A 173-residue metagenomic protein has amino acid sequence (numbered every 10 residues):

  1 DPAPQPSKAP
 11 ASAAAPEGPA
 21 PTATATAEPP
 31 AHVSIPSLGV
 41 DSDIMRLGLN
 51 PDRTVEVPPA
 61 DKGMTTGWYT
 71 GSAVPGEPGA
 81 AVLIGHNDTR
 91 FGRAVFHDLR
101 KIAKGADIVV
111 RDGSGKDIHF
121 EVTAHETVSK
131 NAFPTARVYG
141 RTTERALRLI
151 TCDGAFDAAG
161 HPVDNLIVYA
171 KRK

Functional and structural regions predicted by a protein language model:
D1-I102, D112, A124-K173: Solvent-exposed, non-transmembrane regions of membrane-associated and secreted proteins
G113-D117: Short, charged beta-turn/beta-strand-edge "cap" motif at the junction between a beta-strand and an adjacent loop
I118-A124: A short coil-to-beta-strand element that immediately follows conserved catalytic motifs
